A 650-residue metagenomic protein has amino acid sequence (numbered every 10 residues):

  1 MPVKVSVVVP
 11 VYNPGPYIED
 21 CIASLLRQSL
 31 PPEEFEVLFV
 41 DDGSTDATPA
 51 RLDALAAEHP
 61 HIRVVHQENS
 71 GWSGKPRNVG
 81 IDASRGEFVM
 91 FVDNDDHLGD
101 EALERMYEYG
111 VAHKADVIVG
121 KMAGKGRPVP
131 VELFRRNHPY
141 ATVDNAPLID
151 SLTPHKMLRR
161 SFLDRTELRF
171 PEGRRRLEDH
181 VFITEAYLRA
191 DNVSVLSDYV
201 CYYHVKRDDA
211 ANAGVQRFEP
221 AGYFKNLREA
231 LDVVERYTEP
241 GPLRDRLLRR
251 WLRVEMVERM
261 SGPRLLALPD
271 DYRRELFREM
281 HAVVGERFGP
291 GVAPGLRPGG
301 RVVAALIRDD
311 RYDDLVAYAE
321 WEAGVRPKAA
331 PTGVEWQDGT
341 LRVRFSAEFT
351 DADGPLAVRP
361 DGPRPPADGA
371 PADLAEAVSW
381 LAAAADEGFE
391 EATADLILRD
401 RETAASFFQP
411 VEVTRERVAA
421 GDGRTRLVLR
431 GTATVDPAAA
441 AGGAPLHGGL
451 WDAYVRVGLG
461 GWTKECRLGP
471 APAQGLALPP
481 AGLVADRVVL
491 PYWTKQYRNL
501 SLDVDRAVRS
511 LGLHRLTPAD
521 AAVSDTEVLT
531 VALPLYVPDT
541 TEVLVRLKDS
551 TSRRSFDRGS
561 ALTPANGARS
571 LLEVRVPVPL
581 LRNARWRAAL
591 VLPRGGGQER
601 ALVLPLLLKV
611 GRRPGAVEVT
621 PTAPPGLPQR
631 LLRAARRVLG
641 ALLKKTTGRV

Functional and structural regions predicted by a protein language model:
M1-N226: Nucleotide-sugar donor-binding/catalytic module of glycosyltransferases that assemble extracellular/cell-envelope
L25, S29, A56, A230-V234 (+3 more regions): Hydrophobic, Leu/Ile/Phe/Ala-enriched alpha-helical segments that form helix-helix packing faces
L188, D232, E258-G262: Short glycine/serine- and small hydrophobic-enriched flexible loop segments
Y199-R207, A213-P240, M256, A267-R287: Catalytic core of nucleotide-sugar-dependent glycosyltransferases
D245-R246: Long, charge-rich alpha-helical interaction segments
R249-R259: Amphipathic alpha-helical repeat scaffolds of TPR domains
S261-V650: Basic, ligand-binding patches in group-transfer machinery, especially extracytoplasmic/periplasmic segments
